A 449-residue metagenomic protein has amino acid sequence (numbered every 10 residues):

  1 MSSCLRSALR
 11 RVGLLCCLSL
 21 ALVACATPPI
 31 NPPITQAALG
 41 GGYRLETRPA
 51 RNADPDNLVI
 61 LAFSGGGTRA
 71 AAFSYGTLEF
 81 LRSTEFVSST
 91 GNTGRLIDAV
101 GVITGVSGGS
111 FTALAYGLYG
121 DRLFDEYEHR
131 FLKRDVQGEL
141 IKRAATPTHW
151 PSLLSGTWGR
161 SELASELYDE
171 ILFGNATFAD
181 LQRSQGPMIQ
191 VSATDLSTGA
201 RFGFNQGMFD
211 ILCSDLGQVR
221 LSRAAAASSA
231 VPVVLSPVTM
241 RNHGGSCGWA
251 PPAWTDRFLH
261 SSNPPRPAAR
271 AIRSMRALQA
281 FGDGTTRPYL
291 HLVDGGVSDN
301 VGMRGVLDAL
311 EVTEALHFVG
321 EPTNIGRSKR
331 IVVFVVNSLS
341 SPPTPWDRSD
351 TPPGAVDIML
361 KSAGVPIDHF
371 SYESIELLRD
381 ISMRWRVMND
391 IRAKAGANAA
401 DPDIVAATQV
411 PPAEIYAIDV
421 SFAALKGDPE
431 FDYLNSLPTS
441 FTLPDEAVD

Functional and structural regions predicted by a protein language model:
C4-L9, A24-D449: Catalytic domains of lipid- and phosphate-ester/thioester hydrolases
V12-V23: Bacterial N-terminal signal peptides
